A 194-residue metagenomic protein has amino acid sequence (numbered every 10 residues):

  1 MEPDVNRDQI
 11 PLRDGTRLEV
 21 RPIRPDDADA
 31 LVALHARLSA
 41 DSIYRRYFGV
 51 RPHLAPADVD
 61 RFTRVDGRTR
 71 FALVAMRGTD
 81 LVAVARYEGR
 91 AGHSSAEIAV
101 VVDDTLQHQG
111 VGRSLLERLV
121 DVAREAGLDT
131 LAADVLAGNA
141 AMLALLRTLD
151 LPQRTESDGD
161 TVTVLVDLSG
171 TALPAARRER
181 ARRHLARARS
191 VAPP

Functional and structural regions predicted by a protein language model:
M1-P194: Long, contiguous binding/interaction regions
